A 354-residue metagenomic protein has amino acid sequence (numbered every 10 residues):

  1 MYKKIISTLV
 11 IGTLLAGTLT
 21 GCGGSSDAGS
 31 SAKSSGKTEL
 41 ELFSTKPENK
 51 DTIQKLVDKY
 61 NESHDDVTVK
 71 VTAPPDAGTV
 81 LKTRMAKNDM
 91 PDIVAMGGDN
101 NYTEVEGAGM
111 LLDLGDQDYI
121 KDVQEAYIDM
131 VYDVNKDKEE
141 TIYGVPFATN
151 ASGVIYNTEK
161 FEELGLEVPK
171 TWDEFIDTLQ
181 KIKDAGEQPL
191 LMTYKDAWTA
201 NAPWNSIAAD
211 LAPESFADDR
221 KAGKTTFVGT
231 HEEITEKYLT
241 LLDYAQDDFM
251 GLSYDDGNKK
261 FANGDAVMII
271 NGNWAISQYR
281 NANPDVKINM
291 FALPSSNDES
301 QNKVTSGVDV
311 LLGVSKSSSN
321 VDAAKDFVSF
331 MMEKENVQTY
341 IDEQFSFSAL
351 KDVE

Functional and structural regions predicted by a protein language model:
M1-E41, D58, E62: Short, low-complexity disordered leader/linker segments with a strong preference for bacterial N-terminal type II
S35-P47, V67-T72, I93, Y143 (+1 more regions): Short, well-ordered beta-strand elements
K59-Y127, E159, E163-K170, V267-M268: Extracytoplasmic "Venus flytrap"/periplasmic binding protein-like
E62-S63, E140, L164, E236 (+2 more regions): Extracytoplasmic/periplasmic substrate-recognition and gating elements
G98-S152, I176, P203-N205, N289-M290: Hinge/lid segment of periplasmic solute-binding proteins
G115-Y127, L211-E233, N281-N283, S295-K303: Short, solvent-exposed loop/beta-turn-alpha elements that line the ligand-binding surface or hinge of extracytoplasmic
T141-F147, S152, I176-G223, A266: Extracytoplasmic/periplasmic solute-binding protein
K181, K221-M250: Glycine-centered hinge/linker elements that transmit conformational signals in sensory and ligand-binding systems
